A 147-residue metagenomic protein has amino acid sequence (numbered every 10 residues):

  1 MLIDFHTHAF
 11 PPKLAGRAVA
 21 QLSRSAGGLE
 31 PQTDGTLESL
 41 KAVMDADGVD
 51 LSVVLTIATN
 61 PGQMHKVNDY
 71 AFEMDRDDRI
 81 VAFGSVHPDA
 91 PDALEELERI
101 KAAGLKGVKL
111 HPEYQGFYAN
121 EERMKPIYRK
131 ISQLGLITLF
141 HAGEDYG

Functional and structural regions predicted by a protein language model:
M1-I57, G62: An N-terminally biased module of ancient metal coordination in phosphate/nucleic-acid-related enzymes
T7-A15, P91-I100: Short, composition-biased local secondary-structure segments
R17-S23, A71-D75, R79-G84, L97-G116: Long, low-complexity, intrinsically disordered polar/charged segments
A20-G28, G62, V67-Y70, I100 (+1 more regions): Generic alpha-helical propensity signal that fires on short helical segments and nearby coil/disordered stretches
T33, A58-G62, V86-P91, E95 (+1 more regions): Divalent metal-binding pocket/active-site signature
K41-G48, N68-R79, E95-L105, K125-L134: Acidic (Asp/Glu)-rich catalytic clusters
G48-Q63, Y70-H87, K109: Short, well-structured secondary-structure segments
